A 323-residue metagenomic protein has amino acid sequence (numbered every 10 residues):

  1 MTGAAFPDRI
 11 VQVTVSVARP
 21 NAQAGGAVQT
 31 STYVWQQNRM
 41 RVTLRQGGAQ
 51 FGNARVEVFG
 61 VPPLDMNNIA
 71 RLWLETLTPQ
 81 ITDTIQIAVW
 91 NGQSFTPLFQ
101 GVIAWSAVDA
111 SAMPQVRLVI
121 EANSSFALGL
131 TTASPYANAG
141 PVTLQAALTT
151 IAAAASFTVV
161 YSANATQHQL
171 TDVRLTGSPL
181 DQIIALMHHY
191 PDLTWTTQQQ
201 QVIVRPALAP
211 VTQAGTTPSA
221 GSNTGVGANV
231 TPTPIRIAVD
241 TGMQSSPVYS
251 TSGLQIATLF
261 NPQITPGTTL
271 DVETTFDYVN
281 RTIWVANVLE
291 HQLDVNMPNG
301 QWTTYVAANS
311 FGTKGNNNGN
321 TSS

Functional and structural regions predicted by a protein language model:
M1-I120, V295, N299: Assembly/oligomerization scaffold segments
V15-V17, V58-G60, A122-S124, P206-L208 (+2 more regions): Flexible glycine-/small-residue-rich
G47-L74, G215-S323: An acidic/polar, Gly/Ser/Thr-rich interaction patch typically located in mid-to-C-terminal regions of proteins
R55-F59, D65-N68, L72, T76 (+6 more regions): Amphipathic, non-transmembrane alpha-helical segments in extracytoplasmic/periplasmic proteins
S94-T96, M113, T197, T265 (+1 more regions): A cross-taxa feature marking solvent-exposed loop/turn segments within ectodomains of secreted and single-pass membrane
F99, Q200, T282: Residues that flank catalytic or metal-binding motifs in active/ligand-binding sites
G101-D109, L208-V211, I283-V295: Short, compositionally biased
A110-G129, A155-S246: Short beta-strand-centered interaction patches in the first periplasmic/extracellular domains of large envelope
